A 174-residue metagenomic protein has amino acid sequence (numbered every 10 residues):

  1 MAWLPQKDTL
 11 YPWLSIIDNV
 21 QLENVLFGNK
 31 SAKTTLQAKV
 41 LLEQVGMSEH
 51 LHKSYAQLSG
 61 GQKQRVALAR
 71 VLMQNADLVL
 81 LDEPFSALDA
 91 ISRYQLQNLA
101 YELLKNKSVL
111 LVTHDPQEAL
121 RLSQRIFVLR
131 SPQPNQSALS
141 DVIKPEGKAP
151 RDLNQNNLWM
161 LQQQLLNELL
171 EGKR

Functional and structural regions predicted by a protein language model:
L4, L68: Hydrophobic anchor residue at the start of the ABC signature
Q6-Y11, N106, D115: Catalytic "switch" loops of ABC-type ATPases
S15-V25, T35: Short helical segment in ABC ATPase nucleotide-binding domains corresponding to the A-loop/adjacent helical element
A32-H50: Conserved ABC ATPase "signature" region
K53, Q74: Conserved signature/switch motifs of ABC ATPase nucleotide-binding domains
S54-L58, Q62: Conserved ABC ATPase signature
V79-E83: Catalytic Walker B motif of ABC-type/P-loop ATPase nucleotide-binding domains
R93-K105: Helical segment within the ABC ATPase nucleotide-binding domain
